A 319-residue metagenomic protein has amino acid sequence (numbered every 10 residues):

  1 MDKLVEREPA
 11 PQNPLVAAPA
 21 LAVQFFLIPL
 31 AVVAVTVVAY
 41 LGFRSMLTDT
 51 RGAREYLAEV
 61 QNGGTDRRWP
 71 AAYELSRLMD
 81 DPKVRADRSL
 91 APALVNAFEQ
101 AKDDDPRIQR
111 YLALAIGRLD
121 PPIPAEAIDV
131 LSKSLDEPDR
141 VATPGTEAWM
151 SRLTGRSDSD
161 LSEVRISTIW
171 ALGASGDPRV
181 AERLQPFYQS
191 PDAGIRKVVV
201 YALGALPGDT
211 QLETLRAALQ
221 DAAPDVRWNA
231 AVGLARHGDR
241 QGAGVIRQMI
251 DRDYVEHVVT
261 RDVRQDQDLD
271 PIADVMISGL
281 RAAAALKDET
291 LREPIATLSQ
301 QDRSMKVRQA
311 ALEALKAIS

Functional and structural regions predicted by a protein language model:
M1-P14: N-terminal intrinsically disordered, acidic low-complexity segments at the extreme N-terminus
L47-A58, D81-Q100, P121-R156, D177-Q189 (+3 more regions): Amphipathic alpha-helical scaffolding segments comprising HEAT/armadillo-like alpha-solenoid repeats
G63-G64, K102-D105, D136-R140, D160-L161 (+5 more regions): Short inter-helical turns and helix N-cap capping residues of alpha-solenoid HEAT/ARM repeat scaffolds
G63-T65, W69-P122, W170, A193 (+1 more regions): Extracytoplasmic/periplasmic/luminal assembly and interaction segments in envelope/secretory/respiratory proteins
A71, L112, R165-T168, V199 (+3 more regions): Conserved hydrophobic register position within alpha-solenoid helical repeats
S76-R77, G117-D120, G173, G204 (+3 more regions): Structural signature of alpha-helical solenoid repeat scaffolds
